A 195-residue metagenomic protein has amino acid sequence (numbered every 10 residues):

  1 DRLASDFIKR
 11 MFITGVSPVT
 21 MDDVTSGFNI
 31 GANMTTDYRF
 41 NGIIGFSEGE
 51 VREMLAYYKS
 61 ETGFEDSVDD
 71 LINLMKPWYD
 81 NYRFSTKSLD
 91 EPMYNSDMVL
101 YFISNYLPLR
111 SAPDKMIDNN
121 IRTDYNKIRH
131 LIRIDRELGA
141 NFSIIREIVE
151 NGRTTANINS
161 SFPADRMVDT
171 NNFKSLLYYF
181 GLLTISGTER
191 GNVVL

Functional and structural regions predicted by a protein language model:
D1-K9: Substrate-engagement module of ASCE P-loop NTPases
L3-A4, V16, I43, D169-T170 (+1 more regions): Secondary-structure capping and boundary motifs in well-ordered enzyme cores
K9-V16: Structural recognition of the conserved hydrophobic beta-strand(s) that form the central parallel beta-sheet of P-loop
T20-S26, M34-S104: Amphipathic alpha-helical segments of the small helical/lid subdomains adjacent to P-loop NTPase cores
V24-N29, D69-K76, A140-T154: Active-site-adjacent bridging/hinge elements
L89-E91, Y101-S104, P108-G181, G187: Conserved helicase/translocase motor-coupling segment
T184-L195: Accessory beta->alpha helical hairpin/"wing" motif in late/C-terminal subdomains of nucleic-acid enzymes
